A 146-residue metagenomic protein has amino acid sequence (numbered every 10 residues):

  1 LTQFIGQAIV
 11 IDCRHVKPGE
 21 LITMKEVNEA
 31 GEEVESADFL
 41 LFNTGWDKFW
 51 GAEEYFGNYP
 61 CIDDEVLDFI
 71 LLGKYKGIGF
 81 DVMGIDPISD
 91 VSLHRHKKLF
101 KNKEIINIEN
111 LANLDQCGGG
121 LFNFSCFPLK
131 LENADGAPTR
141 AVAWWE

Functional and structural regions predicted by a protein language model:
L1-E146: Active-/binding-site microenvironments in catalytic and ligand-binding cores
